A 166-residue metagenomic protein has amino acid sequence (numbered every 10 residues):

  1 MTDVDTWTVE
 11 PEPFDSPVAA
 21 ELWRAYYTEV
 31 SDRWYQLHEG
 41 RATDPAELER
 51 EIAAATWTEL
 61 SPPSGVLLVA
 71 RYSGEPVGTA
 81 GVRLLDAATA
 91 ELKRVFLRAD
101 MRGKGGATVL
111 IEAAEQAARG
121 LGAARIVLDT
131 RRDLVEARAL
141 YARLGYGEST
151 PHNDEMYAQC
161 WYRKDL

Functional and structural regions predicted by a protein language model:
M1-W7: Extreme N-terminus of proteins, especially the signal/transit-peptide cleavage junction and the first residues
D3, F14-D15, A124-L166: C-terminal "cap" of GNAT-fold acetyltransferases
W7-T89, K93, R98, I111-E112 (+3 more regions): Acetyl-CoA-dependent GNAT
Y72, R98-K104, R132: Active-site acidic-Proline motif in GNAT/NAT acetyltransferases
G74, G105, G122: Conserved G/P- and acidic residue-centered "switch" motifs that form tight phosphate/ATP-binding loops in soluble
T79, T108, T130: Ser/Thr-centric signal marking residues that sit in or immediately flank functional binding/regulatory motifs
L97, G103-Q116, A139-R143: Conserved acetyl-CoA-binding loop-helix of GNAT-fold acetyltransferases
I111, A118-D129: Conserved GNAT acetyl-CoA-binding A-motif
